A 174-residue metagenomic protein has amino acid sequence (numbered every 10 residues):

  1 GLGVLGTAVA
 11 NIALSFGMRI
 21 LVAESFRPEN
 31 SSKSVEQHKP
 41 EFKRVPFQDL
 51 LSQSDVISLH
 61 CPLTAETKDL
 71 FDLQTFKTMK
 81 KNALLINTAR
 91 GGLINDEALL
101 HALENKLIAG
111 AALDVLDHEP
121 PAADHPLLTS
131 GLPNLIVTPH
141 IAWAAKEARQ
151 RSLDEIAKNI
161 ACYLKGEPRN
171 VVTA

Functional and structural regions predicted by a protein language model:
G1-K81: Rossmann-like dinucleotide/phosphate-binding beta-alpha-beta segment
N82, T88-A174: Rossmann-like dinucleotide-binding domain for NAD(H)/NADP(H)
